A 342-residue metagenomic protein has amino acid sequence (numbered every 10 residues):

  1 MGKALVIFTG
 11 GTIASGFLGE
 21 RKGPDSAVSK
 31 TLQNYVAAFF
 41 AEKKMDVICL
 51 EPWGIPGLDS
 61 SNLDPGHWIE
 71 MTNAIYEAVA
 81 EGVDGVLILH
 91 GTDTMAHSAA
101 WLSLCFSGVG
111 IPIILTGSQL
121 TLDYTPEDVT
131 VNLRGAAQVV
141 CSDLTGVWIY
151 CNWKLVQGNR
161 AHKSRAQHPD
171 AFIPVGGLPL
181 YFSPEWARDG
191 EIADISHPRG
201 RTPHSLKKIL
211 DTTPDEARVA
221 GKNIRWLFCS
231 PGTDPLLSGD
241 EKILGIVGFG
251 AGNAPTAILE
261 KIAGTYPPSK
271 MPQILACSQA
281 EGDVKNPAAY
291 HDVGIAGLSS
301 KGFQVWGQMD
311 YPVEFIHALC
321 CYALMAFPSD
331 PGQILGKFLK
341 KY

Functional and structural regions predicted by a protein language model:
M1-P235, D240-Y342: Active-site histidine-anchored catalytic micro-motif
